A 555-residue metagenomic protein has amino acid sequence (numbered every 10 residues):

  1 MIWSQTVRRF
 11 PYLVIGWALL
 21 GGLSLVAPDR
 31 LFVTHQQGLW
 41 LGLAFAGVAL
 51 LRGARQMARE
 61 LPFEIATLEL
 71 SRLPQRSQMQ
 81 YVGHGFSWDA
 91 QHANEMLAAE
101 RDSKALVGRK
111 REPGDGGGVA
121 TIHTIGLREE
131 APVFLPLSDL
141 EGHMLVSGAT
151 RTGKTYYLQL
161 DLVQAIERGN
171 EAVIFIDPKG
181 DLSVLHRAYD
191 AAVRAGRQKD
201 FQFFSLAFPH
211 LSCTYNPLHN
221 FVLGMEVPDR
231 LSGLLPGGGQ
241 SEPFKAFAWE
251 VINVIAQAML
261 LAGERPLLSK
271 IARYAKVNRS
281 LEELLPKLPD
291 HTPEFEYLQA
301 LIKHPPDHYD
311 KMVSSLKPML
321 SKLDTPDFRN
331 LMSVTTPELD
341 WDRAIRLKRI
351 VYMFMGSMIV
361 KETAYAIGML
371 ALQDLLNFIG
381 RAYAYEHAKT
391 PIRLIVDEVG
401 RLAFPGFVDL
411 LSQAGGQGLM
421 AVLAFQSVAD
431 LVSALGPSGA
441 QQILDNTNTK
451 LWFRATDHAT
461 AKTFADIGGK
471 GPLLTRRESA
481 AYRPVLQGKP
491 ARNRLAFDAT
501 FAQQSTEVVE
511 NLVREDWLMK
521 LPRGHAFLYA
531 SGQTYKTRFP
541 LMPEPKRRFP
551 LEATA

Functional and structural regions predicted by a protein language model:
M1-T152, Y156-D161, R168, T335 (+3 more regions): Basic- and hydrophobic-enriched, low-structure N-terminal and domain-boundary segments that flank ATP-binding catalytic
Q37-L39, T67-E69, G180, G406 (+6 more regions): Short acidic-hydrophobic sequence patches enriched in Asp/Glu that either
V48, A54, L135, G239 (+4 more regions): P-loop NTPase motor core of the ASCE superfamily
R111, G117-T121, E129, W249 (+3 more regions): Polar low-complexity intrinsically disordered regions enriched in Ser/Thr and small residues
T124-A131, L137-L419, V508, V513-A555: P-loop NTPase motor domains
A207-P209, S427, T456: Short, solvent-exposed coil/turn elements at secondary-structure transition points
Y352, A421-L423, W452: Structural recognition of the beta-strand scaffold that forms the well-ordered cores of secreted hydrolase catalytic
A414-A434: Sensor-1/coupling segment of RecA-like P-loop NTPase cores
